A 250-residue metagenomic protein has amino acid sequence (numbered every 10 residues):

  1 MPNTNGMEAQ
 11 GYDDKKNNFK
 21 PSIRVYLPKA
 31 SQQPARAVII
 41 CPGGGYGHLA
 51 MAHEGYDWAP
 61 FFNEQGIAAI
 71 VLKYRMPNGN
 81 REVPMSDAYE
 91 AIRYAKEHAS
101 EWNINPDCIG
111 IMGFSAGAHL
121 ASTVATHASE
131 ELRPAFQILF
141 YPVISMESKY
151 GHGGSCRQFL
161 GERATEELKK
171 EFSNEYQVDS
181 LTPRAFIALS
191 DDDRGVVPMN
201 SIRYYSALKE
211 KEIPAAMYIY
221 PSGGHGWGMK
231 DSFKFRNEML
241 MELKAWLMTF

Functional and structural regions predicted by a protein language model:
M1-Q32: N-terminal cap/lid segment of alpha/beta-hydrolase-fold proteins
E8, P142-Q177, P183: Mobile cap/lid helix-loop segments that gate and shape the active-site cleft of serine hydrolases
P34-G43: Short beta-strand element of the alpha/beta-hydrolase
A50-A59, I70-P106, K230-E238: Catalytic nucleophile-loop/oxyanion-hole region of alpha/beta-hydrolase and closely related hydrolase-like folds
E90-S155, K169-K170: Primarily recognizes the serine-hydrolase "nucleophile elbow" in alpha/beta-hydrolase and SGNH/GDSL folds
L181, I187-L189, D193: Short beta-strand/loop motif that positions the catalytic acidic residue of the alpha/beta-hydrolase fold
R194-R203: Conserved alpha/beta-hydrolase "acid-adjacent" motif
I202-F250: C-terminal catalytic histidine-bearing segment of alpha/beta-hydrolase fold enzymes
